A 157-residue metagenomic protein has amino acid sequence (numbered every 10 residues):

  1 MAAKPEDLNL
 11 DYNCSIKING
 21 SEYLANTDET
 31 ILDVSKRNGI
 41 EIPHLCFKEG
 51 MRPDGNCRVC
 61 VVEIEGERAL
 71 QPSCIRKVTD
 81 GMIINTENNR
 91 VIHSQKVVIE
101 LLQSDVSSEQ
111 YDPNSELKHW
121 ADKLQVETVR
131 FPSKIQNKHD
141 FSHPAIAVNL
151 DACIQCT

Functional and structural regions predicted by a protein language model:
M1-N9, E49-P53: Short linear motifs in intrinsically disordered
A2-D7, R58-V62, E67-T157: Fe-S ferredoxin-like electron-transfer domains and their immediately adjacent linker/connector regions across
N9-D11, I18, F141: Short, solvent-exposed coil/turn segments
C14-I16, S21-D80, N89, H93-S94: N-terminal cofactor/phosphate-binding cores enriched in small/glycine residues, especially glycine-rich loops such as
